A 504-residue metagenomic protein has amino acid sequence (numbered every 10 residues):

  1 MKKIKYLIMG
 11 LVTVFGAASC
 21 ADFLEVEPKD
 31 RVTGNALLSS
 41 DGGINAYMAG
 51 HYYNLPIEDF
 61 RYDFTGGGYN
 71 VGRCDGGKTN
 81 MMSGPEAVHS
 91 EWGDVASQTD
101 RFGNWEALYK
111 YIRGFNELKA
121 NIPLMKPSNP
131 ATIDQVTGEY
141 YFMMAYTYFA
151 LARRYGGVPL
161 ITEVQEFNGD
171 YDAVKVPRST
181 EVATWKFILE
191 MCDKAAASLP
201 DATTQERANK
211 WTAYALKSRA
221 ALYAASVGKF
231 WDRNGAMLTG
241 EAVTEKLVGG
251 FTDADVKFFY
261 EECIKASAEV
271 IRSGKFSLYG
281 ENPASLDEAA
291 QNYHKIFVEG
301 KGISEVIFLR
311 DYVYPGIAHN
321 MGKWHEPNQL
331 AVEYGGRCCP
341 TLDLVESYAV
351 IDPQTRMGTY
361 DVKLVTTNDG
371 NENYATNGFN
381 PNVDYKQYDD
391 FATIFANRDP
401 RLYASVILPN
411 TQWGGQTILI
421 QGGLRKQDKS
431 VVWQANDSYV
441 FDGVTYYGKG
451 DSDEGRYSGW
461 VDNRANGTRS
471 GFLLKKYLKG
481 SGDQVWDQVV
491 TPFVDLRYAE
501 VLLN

Functional and structural regions predicted by a protein language model:
M1-P28: Bacterial Sec-dependent N-terminal signal peptides
A21-G84, V158, W211, A221-G448: An aromatic- and glycine-enriched ligand-binding surface/loop that stacks and positions planar moieties
S40-D63, N80-Y155, Y171-K210, G370-N371 (+6 more regions): Conserved, well-structured interaction surfaces
N116-A120, S218, A268-E269: Short, acidic/charged, Gly/Pro-enriched secondary-structure junctions
Y140, M144-A145, K217, Y260-S267: Short amphipathic alpha-helical coiled-coil/interface segments
T147-G156, K217-G235, E500-N504: Extended, well-ordered alpha-helical segments in internal regulatory regions
G157-V164, A196-T203, S277-N282: Glycine- and aromatic-rich loop/turn segments at beta-sheet edges
E163-G169, M237-E241: Short, conserved phosphate-binding/catalytic loop or strand-edge motifs used in phosphoryl-/nucleotidyl-transfer
